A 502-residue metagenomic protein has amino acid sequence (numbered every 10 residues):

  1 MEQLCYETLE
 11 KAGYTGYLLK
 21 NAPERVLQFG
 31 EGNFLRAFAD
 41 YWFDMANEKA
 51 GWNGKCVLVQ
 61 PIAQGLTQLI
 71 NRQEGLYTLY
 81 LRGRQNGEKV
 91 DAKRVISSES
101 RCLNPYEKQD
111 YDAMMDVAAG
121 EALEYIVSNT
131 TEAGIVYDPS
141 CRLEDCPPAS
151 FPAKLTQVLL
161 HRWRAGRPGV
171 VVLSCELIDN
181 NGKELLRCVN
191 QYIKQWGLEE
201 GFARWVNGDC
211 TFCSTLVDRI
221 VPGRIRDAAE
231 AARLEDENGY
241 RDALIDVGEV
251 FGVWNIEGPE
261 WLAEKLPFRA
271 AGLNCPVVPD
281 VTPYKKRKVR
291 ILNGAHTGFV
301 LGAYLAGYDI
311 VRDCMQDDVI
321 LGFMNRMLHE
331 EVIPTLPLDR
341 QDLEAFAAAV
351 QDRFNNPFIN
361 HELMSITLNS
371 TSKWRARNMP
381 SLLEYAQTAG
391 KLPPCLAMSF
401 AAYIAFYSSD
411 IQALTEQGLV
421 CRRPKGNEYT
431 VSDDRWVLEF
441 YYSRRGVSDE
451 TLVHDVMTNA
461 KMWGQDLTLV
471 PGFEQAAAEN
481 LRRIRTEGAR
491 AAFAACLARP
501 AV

Functional and structural regions predicted by a protein language model:
M1-V502: Substrate/ligand-engaging "lid" and interaction regions
